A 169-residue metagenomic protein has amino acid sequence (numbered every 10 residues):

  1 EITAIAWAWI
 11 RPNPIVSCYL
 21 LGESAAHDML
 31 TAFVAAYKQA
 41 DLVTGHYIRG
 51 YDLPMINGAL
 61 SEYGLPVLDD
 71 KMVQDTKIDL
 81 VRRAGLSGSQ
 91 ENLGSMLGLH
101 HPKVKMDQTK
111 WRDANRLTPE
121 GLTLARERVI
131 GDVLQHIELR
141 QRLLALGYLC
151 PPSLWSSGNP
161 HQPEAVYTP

Functional and structural regions predicted by a protein language model:
E1-P12: Acidic, metal-ligating active-site segments
A4-A6, V34, Q108, P152: Intrinsically disordered regions, especially transient/low-confidence alpha-helical propensity segments and coil-helix
P14-M96: Conserved DEDDh/DEDDy metal-dependent 3′-5′ exonuclease domain
L93-P163: Acidic, Mg2+-coordinating catalytic module of metal-dependent nucleases/exonucleases that use a two-metal-ion mechanism
P169: Cys/His-rich short segments
